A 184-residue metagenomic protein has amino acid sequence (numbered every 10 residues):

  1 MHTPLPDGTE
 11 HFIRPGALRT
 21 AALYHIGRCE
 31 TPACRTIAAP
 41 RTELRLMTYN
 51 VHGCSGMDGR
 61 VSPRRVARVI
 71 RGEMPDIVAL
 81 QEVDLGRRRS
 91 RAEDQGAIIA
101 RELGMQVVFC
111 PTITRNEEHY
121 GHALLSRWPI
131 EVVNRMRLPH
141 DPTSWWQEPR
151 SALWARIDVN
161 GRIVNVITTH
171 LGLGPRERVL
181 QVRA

Functional and structural regions predicted by a protein language model:
M1-E102, F109, T114-H119, R162 (+1 more regions): N-terminal, active-site-proximal structural segment of metallo-dependent hydrolase catalytic domains
E43-S55, N134-M136, W154-R156, I163-L171: Active-site-proximal beta-strand elements of phosphoester/diester hydrolases
V83, C110-I113, W128, L138 (+1 more regions): Beta-hairpin (beta-strand-turn-beta-strand) motif
R101-E102, E117-V133: Conserved beta strand-loop-helix elements of the APE1-like EEP
N116-E117, W145-Q147, P175-E177: Solvent-exposed loop/turn segments connecting transmembrane beta-strands in outer-membrane beta-barrel proteins
W128-I163: Active-site catalytic loop in hydrolytic enzyme cores
T168-A184: Active-site-proximal segments of metal-dependent phosphoesterases and phosphodiesterases across multiple
